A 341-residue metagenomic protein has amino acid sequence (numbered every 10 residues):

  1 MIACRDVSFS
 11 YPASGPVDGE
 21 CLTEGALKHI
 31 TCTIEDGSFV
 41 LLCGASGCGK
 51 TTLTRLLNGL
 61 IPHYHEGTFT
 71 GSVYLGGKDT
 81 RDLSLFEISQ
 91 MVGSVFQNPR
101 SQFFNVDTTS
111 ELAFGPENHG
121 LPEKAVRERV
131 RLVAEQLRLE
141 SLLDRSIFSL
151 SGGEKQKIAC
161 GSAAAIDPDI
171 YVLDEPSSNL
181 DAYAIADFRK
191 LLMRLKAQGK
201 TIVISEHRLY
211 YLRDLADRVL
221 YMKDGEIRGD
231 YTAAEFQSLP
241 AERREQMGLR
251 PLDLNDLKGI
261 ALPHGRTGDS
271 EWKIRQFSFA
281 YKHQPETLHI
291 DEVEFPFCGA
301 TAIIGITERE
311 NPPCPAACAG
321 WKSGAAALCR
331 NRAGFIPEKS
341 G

Functional and structural regions predicted by a protein language model:
E66-K78, A327-G341: Conserved ABC transporter NBD signature motif
K124-L142: Conserved ABC ATPase "signature" region
S146-L150, E154: Conserved ABC ATPase signature
A163-A164: ABC ATPase C-loop
Y171-D174: Catalytic Walker B motif of ABC-type/P-loop ATPase nucleotide-binding domains
A182-A184: Helix N-cap at the start of a conserved alpha-helix in ABC-type nucleotide-binding domains
E206-H207: H-loop/switch region of ABC-family ATPase nucleotide-binding domains
